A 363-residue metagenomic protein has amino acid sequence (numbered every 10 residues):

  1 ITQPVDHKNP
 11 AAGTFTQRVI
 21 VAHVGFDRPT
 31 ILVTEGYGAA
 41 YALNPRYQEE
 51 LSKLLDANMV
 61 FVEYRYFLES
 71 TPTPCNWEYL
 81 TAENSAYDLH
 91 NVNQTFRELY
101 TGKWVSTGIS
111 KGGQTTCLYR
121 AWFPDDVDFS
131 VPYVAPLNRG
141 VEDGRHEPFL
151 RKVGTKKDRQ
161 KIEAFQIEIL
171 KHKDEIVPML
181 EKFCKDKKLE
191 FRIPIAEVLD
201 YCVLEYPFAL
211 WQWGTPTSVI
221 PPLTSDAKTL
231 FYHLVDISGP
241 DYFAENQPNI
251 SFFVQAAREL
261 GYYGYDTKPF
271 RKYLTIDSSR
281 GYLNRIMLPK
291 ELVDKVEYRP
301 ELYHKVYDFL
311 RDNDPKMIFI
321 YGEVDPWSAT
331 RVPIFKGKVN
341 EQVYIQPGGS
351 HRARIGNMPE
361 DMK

Functional and structural regions predicted by a protein language model:
I1-N58: Catalytic-loop region of hydrolases
S52-S70: Conserved alpha/beta-hydrolase
E78-L99: Alpha/beta-hydrolase active-site loop
Y100-S110: Alpha/beta-hydrolase fold nucleophile elbow
K111-D125, S130, L137: Short glycine-enriched nucleophile-adjacent loop and the immediately C-terminal alpha-helix near the catalytic center
D126-C184: A catalytic-pocket lid/entrance helix-loop region that shapes and gates access to the active site across common
K182-Y298: Alpha/beta-hydrolase fold active-site neighborhood
N313, F319-Y321: Short beta-strand/loop motif that positions the catalytic acidic residue of the alpha/beta-hydrolase fold
